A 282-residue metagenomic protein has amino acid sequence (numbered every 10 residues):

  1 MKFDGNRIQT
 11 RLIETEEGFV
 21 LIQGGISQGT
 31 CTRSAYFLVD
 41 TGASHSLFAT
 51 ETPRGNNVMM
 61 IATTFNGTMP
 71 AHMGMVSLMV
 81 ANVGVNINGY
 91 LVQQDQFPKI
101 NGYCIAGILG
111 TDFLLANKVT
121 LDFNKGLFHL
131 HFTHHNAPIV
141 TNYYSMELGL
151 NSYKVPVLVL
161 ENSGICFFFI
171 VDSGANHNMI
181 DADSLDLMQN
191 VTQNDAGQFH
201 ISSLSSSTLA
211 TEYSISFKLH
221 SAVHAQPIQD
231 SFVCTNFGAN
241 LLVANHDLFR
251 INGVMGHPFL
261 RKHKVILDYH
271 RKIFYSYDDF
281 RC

Functional and structural regions predicted by a protein language model:
M1-C282: Pepsin/retropepsin-fold aspartyl endopeptidases
